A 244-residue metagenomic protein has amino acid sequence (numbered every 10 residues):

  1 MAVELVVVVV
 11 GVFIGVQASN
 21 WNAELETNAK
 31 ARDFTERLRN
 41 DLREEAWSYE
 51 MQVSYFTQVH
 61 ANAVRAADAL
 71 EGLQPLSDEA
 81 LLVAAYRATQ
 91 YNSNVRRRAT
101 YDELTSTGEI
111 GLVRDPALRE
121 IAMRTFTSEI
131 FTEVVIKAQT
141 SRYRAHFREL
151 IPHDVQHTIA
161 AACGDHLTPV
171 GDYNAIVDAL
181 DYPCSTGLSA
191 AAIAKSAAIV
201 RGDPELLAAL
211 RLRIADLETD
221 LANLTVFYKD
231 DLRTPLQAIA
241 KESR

Functional and structural regions predicted by a protein language model:
M1-L5, V9, S19, A23: N-terminal positive-inside, membrane-proximal cytosolic segments immediately preceding the first
F13, N20-R244: Long, hydrophobic alpha-helical segments that serve as membrane-spanning/inserting helices
